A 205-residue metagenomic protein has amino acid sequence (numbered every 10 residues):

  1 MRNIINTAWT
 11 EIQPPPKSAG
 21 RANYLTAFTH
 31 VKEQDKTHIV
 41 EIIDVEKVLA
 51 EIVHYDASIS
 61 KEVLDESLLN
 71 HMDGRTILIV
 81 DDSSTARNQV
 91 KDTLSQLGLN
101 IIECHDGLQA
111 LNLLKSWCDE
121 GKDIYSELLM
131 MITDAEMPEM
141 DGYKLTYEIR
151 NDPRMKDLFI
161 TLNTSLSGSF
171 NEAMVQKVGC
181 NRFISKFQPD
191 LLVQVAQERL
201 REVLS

Functional and structural regions predicted by a protein language model:
M1-Q34: Flexible, small-/acidic-enriched active-site or ligand-binding loops
G74-S84, V90-L94, M131: Conserved acidic segment of CheY-like receiver
E103-M130: Acidic, metal-coordinating helix/loop segments flanking the phosphotransfer/catalytic sites of two-component signaling
D106-Q109, D141-L145: Acidic catalytic/metal-coordinating carboxylates
M137: Receiver (REC) domain active-site loop signature in two-component systems and cognate sites in sensor histidine kinases
Y143-K156: Short amphipathic alpha-helix used as the core "switch/output" element in two-component signaling
K144, L166-K186, D190: Alpha4 helix (beta4-alpha4-beta5 surface) of REC/receiver domains from two-component response regulators
T161-N163: Hydrophobic/aromatic residues positioned on beta-strands within the core alpha/beta folds
